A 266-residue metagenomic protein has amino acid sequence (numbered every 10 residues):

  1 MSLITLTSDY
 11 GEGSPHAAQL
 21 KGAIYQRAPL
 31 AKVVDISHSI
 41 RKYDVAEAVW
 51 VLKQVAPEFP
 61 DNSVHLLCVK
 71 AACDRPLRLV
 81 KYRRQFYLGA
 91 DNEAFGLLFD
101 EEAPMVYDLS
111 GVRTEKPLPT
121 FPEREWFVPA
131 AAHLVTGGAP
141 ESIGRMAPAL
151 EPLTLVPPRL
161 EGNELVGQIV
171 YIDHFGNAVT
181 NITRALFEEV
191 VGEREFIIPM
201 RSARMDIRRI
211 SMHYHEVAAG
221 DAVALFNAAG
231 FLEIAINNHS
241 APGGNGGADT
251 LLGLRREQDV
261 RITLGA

Functional and structural regions predicted by a protein language model:
S2-S39: N-terminal glycine-rich anion-binding loop in soluble enzyme alpha/beta folds
L3, G253-A266: Short, basic/aromatic-enriched C-terminal tail that caps enzymatic domains
L3, R27-K32, D44-E47, F59-N62 (+1 more regions): Active-site histidine-anchored catalytic micro-motif
I4-L6, H65-L67, V170, I234: Residue-level marker for buried hydrophobic side chains located in beta-strands that build the well-ordered beta-sheet
Y10-S14, A72-C73, F175-N177: Short acidic, Gly/Ser-rich segments with clustered Asp/Glu that frequently serve as metal-coordination loops in enzyme
D35-V55: N-terminal beta-loop-helix "entrance" segment that forms/cooperates in small-molecule cofactor or anionic ligand
K116-G192: Anionic-ligand-binding alpha/beta catalytic cores of soluble enzymes and soluble regulatory domains that recognize
N181-G253: A conserved acidic, glycine/proline-rich C-terminal tail/linker
